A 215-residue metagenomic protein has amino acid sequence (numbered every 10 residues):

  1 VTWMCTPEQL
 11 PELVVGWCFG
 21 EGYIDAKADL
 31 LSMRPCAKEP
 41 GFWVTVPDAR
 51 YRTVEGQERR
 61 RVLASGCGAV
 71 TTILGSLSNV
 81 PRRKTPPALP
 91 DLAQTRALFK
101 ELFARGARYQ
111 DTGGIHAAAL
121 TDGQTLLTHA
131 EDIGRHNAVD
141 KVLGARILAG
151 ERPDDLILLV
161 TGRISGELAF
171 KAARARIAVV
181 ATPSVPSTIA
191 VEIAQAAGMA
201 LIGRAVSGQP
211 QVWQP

Functional and structural regions predicted by a protein language model:
V1-G123, T128-H129: Intrinsically disordered, low-complexity regions enriched in acidic/Ser/Thr/Pro/Gln residues
T121, W213-P215: Short beta-strand-to-turn element immediately C-terminal to the catalytic PLP-Schiff-base lysine in fold type I
D132: Flexible, glycine- and charge-enriched loops at secondary-structure boundaries
R135-W213: Feature captures the catalytic cores and cofactor-binding loops of soluble hydro-lyases/lyases that act on carboxylate
